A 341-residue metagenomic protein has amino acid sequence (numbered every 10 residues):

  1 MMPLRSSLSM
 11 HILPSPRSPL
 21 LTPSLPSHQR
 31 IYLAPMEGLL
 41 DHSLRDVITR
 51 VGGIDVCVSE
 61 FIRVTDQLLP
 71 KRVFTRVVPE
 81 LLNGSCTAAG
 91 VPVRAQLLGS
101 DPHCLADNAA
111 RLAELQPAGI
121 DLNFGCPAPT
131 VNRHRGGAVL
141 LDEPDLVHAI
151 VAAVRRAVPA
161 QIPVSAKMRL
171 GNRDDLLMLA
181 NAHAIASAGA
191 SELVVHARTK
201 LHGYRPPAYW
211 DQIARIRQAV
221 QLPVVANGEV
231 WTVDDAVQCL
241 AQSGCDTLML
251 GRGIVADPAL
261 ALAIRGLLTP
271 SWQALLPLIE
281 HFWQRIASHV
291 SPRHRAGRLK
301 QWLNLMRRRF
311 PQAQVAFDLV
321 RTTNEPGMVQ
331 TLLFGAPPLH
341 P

Functional and structural regions predicted by a protein language model:
P3-Y32, E37, S43, R156-P159 (+6 more regions): Alpha/beta catalytic cores of nucleotide-metabolism and tRNA/nucleoside-modifying enzymes
H11-I12, R17-L21, M36-R111: Glycine-rich, positively charged N-terminal anion/phosphate-binding segment
M36-G38, I62-V64, L98-S100, G125-P127 (+4 more regions): Active-site beta-loop-alpha junctions enriched in small/polar residues
I54-D55, A118, S191, D246: Short acidic/polar active-site loop segments enriched in Thr and Asp
C57-V58, Q96, D121, V194 (+1 more regions): Conserved beta-strand positions in the central sheet of alpha/beta enzyme cores
E60, N123, H196, G244 (+1 more regions): Conserved residues at the C-terminal ends of beta-strands
R72, R135-L141, R265-L268: Short glycine-enriched, charge-decorated loop/helix-capping segments at active-site entrances that position
A109-I120, F124-T130, H134, L146-L222: Alpha/beta enzyme core
